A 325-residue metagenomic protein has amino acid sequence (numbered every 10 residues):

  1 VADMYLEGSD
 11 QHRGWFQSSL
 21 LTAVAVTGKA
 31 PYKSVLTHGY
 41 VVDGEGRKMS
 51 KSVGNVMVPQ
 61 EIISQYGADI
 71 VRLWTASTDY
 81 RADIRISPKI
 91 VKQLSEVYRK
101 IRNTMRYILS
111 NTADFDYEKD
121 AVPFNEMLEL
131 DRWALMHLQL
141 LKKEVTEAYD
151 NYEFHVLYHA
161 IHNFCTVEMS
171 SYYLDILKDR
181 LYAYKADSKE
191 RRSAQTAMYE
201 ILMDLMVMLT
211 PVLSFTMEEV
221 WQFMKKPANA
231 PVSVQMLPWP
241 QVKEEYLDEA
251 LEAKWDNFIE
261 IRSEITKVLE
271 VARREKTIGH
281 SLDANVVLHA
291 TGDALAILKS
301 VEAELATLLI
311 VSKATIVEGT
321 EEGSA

Functional and structural regions predicted by a protein language model:
V1, G39, E45-S52, A68-D83 (+4 more regions): Active-site-adjacent bridging/hinge elements
V1-L73, I86-L109, H159-H162, S193-E218: Structured ligand/cofactor/substrate-binding pocket environments in proteins
G8, R85-K92, L140-I161, D204-V207 (+2 more regions): Extended, non-catalytic structural segments that build the interaction scaffolds of large macromolecular assemblies
F115-K143, D175-V268, E275-G292, A296: Acidic, turn-prone loop/beta-hairpin segments
Y152, K276, K299-V301: Short glycine-centered helix-capping/turn motifs at secondary-structure transition points
C165-T166: Hydrophobic residues within the alpha-helices of tandem HEAT/HEAT-like
D283-A325: A broadly conserved sequence feature marking short terminus-proximal activation segments in nucleic acid-centric
